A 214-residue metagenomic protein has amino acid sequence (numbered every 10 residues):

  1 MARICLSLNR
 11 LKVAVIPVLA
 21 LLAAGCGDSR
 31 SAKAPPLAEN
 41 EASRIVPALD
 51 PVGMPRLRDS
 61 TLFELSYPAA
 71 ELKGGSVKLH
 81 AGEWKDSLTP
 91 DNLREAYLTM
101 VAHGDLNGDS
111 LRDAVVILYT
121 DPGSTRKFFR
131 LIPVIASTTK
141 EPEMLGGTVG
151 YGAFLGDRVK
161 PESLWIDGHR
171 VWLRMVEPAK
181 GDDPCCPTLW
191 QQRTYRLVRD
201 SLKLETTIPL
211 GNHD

Functional and structural regions predicted by a protein language model:
A2-V15: Bacterial N-terminal signal peptides that target proteins for export
V18: C-terminal active-site/capping subdomain that shapes the small-molecule cofactor and substrate pocket of enzyme
L22-G25: C-terminal motif of bacterial Sec signal peptides marking the signal peptidase cleavage site
G27-L106, L111-D214: Beta-propeller-forming repeat regions
